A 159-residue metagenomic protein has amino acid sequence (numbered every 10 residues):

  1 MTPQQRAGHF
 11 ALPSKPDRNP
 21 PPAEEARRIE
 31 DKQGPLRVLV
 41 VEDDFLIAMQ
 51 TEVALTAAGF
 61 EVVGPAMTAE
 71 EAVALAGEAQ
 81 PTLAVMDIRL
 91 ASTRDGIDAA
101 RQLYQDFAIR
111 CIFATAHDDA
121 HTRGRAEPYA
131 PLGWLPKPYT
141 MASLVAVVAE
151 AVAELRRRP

Functional and structural regions predicted by a protein language model:
M1-R37, Q105, A142-P159: Non-catalytic signal-transmission and effector/linker regions of two-component phosphorelay proteins
E42: Conserved acidic carboxylate
M49-A57: Charged docking surfaces used in two-component/phosphorelay signaling
E52, P65-L83, A91: Acidic, metal-coordinating helix/loop segments flanking the phosphotransfer/catalytic sites of two-component signaling
D87-R101: Conserved phosphotransfer microenvironments
A126-L135: As written
